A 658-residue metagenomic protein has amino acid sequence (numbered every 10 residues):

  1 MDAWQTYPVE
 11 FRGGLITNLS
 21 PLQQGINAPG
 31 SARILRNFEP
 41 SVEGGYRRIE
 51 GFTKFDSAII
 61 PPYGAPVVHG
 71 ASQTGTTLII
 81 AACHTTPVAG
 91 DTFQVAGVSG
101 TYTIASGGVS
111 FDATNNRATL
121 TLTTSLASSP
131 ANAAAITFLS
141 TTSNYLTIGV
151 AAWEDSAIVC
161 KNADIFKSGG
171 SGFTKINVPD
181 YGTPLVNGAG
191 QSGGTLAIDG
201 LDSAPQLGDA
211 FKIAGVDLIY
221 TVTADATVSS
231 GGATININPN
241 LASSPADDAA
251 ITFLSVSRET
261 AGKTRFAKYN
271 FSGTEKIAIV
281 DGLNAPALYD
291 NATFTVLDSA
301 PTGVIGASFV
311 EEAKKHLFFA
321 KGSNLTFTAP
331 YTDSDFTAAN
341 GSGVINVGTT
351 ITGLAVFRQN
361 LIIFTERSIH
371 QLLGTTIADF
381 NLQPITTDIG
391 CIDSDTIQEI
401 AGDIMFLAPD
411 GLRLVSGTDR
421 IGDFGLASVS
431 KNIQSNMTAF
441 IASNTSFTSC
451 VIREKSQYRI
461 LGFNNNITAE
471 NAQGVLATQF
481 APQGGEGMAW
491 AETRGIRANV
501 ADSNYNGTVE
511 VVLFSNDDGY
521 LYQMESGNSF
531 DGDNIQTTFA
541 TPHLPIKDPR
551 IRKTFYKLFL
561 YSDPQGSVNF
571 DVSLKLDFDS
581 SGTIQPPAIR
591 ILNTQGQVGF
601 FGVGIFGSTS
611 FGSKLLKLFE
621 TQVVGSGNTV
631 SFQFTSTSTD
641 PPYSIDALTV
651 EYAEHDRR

Functional and structural regions predicted by a protein language model:
M1-A65, T141-I176, S257-S272, D388-D403 (+1 more regions): Beta-sheet repeat architectures centered on beta-propellers
D56-T141, S171-D247, F253-S255: Autoprocessing Asn-cyclization modules and mimics
S255-S257, F294-A300, A338-V344, N381-T386: A short beta-strand motif characteristic of beta-propeller blades
A267-L297: Hydrophobic or amphipathic alpha-helical targeting/insertion segments
D290-E311: Asp-box/WD-like beta-propeller blade repeats and closely related beta-sheet repeat scaffolds
V304-T332: Carboxylate/His-rich catalytic cores and anion/metal-binding grooves
L361-T386: Surface-exposed extracellular loop regions of Gram-negative outer-membrane beta-barrel proteins
